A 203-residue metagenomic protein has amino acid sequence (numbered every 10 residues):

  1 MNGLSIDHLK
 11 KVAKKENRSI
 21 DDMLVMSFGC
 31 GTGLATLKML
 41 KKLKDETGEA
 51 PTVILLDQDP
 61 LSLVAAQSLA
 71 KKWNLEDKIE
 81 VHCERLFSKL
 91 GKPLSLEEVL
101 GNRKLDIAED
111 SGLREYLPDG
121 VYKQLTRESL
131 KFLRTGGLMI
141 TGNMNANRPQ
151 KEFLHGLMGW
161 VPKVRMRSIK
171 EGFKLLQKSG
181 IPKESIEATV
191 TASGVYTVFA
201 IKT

Functional and structural regions predicted by a protein language model:
M1-N17, M23, L34-T52, Q58-K89 (+2 more regions): Class I (Rossmann-like) S-adenosyl-L-methionine-dependent methyltransferase catalytic domain, capturing the SAM-binding
D22, K104-L105: Local beta-strand N-terminus motif with an aromatic residue
S27-G29: Conserved S-adenosyl-L-methionine
V99-R103: Glycine-rich phosphate-binding loop signature in dinucleotide/nucleotide-binding domains
E109: A conserved beta-strand element that flanks and buttresses the S-adenosyl-L-methionine
G112: Cell-envelope and extracellular/periplasmic
E115-L117: A short His-aromatic
K123-T135: A short glycine-rich, Lys/Arg-flanked "PGG" loop and its adjoining helix->strand segment in the class I
